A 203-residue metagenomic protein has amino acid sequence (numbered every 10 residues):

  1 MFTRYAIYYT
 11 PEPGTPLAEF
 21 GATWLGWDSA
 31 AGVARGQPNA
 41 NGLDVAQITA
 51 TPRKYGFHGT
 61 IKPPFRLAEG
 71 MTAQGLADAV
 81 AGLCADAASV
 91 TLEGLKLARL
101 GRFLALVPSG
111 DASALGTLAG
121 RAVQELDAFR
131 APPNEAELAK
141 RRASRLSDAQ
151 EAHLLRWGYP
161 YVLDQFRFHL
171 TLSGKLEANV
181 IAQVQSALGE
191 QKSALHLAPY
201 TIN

Functional and structural regions predicted by a protein language model:
M1-L100, S113, T117-T201: Basic, often amphipathic N-terminal segments
